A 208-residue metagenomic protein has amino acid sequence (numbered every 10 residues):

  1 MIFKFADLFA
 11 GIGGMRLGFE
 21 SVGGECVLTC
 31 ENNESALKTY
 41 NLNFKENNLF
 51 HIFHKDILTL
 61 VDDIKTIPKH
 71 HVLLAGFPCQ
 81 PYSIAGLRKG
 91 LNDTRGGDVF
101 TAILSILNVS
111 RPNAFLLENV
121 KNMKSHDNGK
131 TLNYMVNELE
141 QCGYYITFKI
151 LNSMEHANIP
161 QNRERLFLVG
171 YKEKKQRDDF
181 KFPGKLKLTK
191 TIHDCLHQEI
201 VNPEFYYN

Functional and structural regions predicted by a protein language model:
M1-F3, P68: Short helix-loop-beta connector
F3-L58: SAM cofactor-binding core of SAM-dependent methyltransferases, primarily the Rossmann-like beta-alpha-beta module
A6, V72-L74, L116: N-terminal Rossmann-like NAD(P) cofactor-binding module of classical short-chain dehydrogenase/reductase
I12, F77-P78: Active-site glycine-rich loops that stabilize anionic/oxyanionic intermediates across multiple enzyme folds
C30, G76, E118: Conserved residues at the C-terminal ends of beta-strands
N41, H54, L74, N152 (+1 more regions): Residue-level detector of conserved, well-ordered beta-strand and adjacent loop positions that form binding/recognition
L60-H70, Q80-N208: Class I S-adenosyl-L-methionine
